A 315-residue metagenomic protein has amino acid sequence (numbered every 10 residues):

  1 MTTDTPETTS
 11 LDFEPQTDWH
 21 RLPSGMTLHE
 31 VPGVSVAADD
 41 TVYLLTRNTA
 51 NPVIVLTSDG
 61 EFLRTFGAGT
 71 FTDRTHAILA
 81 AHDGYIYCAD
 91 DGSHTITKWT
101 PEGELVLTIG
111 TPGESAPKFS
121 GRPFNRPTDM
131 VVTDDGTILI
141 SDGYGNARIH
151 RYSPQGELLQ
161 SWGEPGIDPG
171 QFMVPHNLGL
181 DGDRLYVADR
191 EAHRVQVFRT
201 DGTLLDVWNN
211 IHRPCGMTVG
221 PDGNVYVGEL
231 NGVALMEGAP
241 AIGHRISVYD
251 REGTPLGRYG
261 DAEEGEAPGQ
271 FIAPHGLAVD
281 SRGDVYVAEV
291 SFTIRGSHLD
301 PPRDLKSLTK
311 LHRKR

Functional and structural regions predicted by a protein language model:
M1-R315: Eukaryotic scaffold repeat domains enriched in small/polar residues
